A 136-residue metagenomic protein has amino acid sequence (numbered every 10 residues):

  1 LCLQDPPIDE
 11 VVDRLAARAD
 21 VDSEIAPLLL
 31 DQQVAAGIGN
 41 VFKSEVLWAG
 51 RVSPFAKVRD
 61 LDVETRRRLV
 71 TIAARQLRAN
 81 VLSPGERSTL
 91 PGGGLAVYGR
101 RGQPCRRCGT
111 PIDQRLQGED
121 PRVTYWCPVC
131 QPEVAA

Functional and structural regions predicted by a protein language model:
L1-A49: Phosphate/anion-contacting hairpin/loop surfaces
D31, Y98-G102, V123: Short metal-coordination and nucleic-acid-contact micro-motifs, chiefly zinc-binding Cys/His arrays
I38, E119-D120: Single, functionally critical "micro-switch" positions that shape active/binding sites and transmembrane helices
F42, V123-T124: Short hydrophobic/aromatic residue motifs in ordered secondary structure
L47-G99: A broadly conserved sequence feature marking short terminus-proximal activation segments in nucleic acid-centric
C105-C108, C127-C130: Short cysteine-rich clusters marking metal-coordination/redox-active sites
D113-G118: Short Cys/His-rich "knuckle" micro-motifs
Q131-A136: Short metal-binding segments enriched for Cys and/or His
